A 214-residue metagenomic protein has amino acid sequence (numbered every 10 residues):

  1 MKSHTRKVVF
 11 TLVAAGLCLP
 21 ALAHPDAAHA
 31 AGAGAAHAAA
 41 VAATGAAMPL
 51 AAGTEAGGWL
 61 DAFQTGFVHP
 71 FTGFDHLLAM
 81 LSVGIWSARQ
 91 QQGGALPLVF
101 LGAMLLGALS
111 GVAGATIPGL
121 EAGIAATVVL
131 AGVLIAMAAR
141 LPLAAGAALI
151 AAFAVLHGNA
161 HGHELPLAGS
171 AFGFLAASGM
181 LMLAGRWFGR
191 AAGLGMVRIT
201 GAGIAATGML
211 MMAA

Functional and structural regions predicted by a protein language model:
K2-D75: Histidine-/acidic- and/or cysteine-rich, low-complexity loops and terminal segments associated with membrane
V9, D61-S110: Juxtamembrane transmembrane-helix termini in multi-pass membrane transport proteins
A15, M196-A214: Final/C-terminal transmembrane alpha-helix of multipass membrane proteins
A23, G73-H76, V129, H157 (+1 more regions): Divalent metal-coordination and catalytic microenvironments
S87-E121, E164-G193: A small-residue-rich subset of transmembrane alpha-helices
G94-A103, E121-T127, L143-A154, V197-G201: Cytoplasmic-side transmembrane-helix entry/capping segments in multi-pass membrane proteins
M104-A108, V128-I135, I150-A160, S178-M182 (+2 more regions): Alpha-helical transmembrane segments of multi-pass membrane proteins
A108-A144: Helix-adjacent hinge/juxtasegments
